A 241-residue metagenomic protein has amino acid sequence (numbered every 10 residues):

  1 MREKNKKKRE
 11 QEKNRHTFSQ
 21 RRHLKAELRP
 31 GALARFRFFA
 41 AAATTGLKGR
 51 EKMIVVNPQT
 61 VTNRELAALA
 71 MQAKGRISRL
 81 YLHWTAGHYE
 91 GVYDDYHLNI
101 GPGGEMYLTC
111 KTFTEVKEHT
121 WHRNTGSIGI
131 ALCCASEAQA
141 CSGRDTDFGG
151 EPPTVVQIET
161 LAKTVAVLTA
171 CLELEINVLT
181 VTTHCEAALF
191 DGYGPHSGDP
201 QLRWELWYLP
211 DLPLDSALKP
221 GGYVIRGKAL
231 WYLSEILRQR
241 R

Functional and structural regions predicted by a protein language model:
R2, R21, R29, F38-F39 (+2 more regions): Basic/polar, cationic surfaces and motifs that engage anionic cell-wall and phosphate/carboxylate ligands
R2-K6, N14-N124: N-terminal catalytic cores of peptidoglycan-degrading enzymes
R79, S127-G129, T180: Structural preference for beta-strand elements that scaffold enzyme active sites
Y93, T125, V156, T160: Short, well-structured alpha-helical interface segments that form or flank functional binding sites
C110-E115, I128-A131, T160-T164, P213: Short C-terminal domain-edge/linker segments immediately following a structured domain
H122-C141: Short coil-to-beta-strand
